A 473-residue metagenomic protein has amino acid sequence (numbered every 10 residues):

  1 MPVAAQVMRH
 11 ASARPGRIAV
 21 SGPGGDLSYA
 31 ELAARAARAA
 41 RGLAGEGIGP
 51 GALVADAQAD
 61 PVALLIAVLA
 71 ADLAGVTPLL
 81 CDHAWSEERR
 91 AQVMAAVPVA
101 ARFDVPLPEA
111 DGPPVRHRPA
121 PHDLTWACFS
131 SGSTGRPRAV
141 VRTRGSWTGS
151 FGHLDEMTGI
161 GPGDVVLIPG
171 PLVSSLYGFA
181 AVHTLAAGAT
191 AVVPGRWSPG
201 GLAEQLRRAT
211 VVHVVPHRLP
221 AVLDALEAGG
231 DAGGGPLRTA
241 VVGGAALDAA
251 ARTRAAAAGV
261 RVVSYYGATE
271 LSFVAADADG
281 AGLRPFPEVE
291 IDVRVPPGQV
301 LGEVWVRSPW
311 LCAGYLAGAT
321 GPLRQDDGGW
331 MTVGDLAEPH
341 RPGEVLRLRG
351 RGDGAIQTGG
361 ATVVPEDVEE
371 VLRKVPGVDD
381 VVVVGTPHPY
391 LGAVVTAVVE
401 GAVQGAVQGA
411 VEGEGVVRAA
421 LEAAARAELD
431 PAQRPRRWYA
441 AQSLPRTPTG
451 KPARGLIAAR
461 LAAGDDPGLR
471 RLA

Functional and structural regions predicted by a protein language model:
V3, M8, G16-G47, R90 (+2 more regions): Conserved AMP-binding/adenylate-forming core of the ANL superfamily
G25, R41-A84, I168-P171, T362: Conserved AMP-binding/adenylate-forming
S28-A30, T125-G152: Conserved AMP-binding A3 loop
F151-V165, V173-V211: Conserved AMP-binding/adenylation subdomain of ANL enzymes
D224-A281, E290-D292: Gly/Ser/Thr-rich phosphate-binding loop
P285, P296-R324, A361-V363: Conserved ATP/PPi-binding loop(s) of AMP-dependent carboxylate-activating enzymes
S308, G329, G334-Q433, P445: AMP-binding/adenylate-forming catalytic core of the ANL superfamily
L429-K451, G468-A473: AMP-binding/adenylate-forming catalytic domain of the ANL superfamily
